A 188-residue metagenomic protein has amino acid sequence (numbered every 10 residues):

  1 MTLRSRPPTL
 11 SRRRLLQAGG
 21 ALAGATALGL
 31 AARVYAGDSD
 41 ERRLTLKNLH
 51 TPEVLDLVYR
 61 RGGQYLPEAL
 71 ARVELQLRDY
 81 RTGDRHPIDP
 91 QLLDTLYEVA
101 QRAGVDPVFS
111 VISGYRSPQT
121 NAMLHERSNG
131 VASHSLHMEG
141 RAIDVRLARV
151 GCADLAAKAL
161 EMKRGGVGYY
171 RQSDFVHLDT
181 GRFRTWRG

Functional and structural regions predicted by a protein language model:
M1-L10: N-terminal secretory signal peptides
S11-A27: N-terminal export leaders
G29-Y59: C-terminal segment of N-terminal export signals and the immediately downstream linker at the start of the mature
R42-K47, R127-G188: Catalytic cores and adjacent binding grooves of peptidoglycan-active enzymes
N48-H50, Y59-R61, S113-Y115, L147-R149 (+1 more regions): A mature extracytoplasmic/lumenal domain signature
Q64-I112: Active-site acidic/histidine clusters and adjacent loop/turn architecture that either coordinate catalytic ions
L93-Y97, N121, C152, A156: Extracytoplasmic/secreted envelope proteins and their assembly/folding machinery, especially bacterial periplasmic
V108-A122: Acidic helix-start/capping segments at beta-turn-to-alpha-helix junctions
